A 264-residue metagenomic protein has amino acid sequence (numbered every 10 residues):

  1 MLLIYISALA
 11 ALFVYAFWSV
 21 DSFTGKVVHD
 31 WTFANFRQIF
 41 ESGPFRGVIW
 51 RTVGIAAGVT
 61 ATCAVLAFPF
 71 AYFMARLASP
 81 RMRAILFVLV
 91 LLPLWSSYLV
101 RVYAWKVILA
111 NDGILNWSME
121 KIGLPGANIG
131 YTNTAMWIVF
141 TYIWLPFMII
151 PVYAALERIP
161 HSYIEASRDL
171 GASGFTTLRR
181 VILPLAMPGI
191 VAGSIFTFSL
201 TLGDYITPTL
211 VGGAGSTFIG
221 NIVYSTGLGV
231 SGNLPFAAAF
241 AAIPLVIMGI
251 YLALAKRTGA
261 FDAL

Functional and structural regions predicted by a protein language model:
L2-S7, L92, Y142, M148-H161 (+2 more regions): Transmembrane alpha-helices
L3, R46, W50, G54-L66 (+7 more regions): Hydrophobic alpha-helical transmembrane segments of multipass integral membrane proteins, especially permease/channel
I6-G43, I108-G113, G213-A214, L264: Short membrane-interfacial helix/loop motifs at transmembrane-helix boundaries
L12-D21, V102, M148-P151, G189-I222: Non-cytoplasmic
D21-F23, F33-P44, T201, P208-F261: Interhelical loop and adjacent transmembrane-helix boundary motif in polytopic membrane transport permeases
I49, M74, L92, E165-L170 (+1 more regions): Short hydrophobic faces within alpha-helices
G58-L91, S162-I164, A253-R257: Transmembrane-helix boundary motif in ABC transporter permease subunits
V100-T141, F175, V211-G215: Membrane-interfacial helix termini and adjacent extracytoplasmic/periplasmic loops of multi-pass transporters
